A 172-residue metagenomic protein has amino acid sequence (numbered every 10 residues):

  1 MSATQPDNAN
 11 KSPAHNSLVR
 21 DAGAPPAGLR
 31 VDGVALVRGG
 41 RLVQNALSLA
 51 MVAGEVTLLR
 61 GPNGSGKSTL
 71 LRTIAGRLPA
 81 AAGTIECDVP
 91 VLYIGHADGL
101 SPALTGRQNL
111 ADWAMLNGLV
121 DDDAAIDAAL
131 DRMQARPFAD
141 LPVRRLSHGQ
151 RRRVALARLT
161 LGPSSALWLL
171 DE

Functional and structural regions predicted by a protein language model:
L29, Q44-A46: Conserved structural motif at the start of ABC-family nucleotide-binding domains
L58, R151-T160: ABC ATPase nucleotide-binding domain "signature" region
R60-P62: The feature captures the beta-strand-to-loop junction immediately N-terminal to the Walker
A75: Helix-to-loop junction immediately C-terminal to a conserved catalytic motif
A97, P102-G118, A125: Q-loop/switch helix immediately C-terminal to the Walker
D123-F138: Conserved ABC ATPase "signature" region
A135, S147-R153: ABC ATPase nucleotide-binding domain "signature motif"
P142-L146: Conserved ABC ATPase signature
